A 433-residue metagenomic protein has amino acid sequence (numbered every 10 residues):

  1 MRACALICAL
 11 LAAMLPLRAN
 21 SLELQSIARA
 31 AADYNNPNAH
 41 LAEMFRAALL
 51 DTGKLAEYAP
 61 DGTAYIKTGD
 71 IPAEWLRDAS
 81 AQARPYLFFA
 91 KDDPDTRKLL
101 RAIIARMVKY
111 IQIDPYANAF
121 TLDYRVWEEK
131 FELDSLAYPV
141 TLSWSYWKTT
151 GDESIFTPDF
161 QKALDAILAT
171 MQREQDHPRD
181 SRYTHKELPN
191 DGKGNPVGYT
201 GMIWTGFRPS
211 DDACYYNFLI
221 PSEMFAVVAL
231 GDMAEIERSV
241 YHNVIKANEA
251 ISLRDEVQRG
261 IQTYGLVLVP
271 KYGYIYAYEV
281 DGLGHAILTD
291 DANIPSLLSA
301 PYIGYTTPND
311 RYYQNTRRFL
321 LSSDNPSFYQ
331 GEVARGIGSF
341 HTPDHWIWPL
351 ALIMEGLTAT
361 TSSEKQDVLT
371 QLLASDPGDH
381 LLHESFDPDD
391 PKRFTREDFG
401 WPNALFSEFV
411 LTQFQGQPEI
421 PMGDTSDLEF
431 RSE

Functional and structural regions predicted by a protein language model:
C4-M14: Bacterial N-terminal signal peptides
L15-A19: Sec/Tat signal peptide C-region and signal peptidase I cleavage site
N20-R77, A102: Low-complexity, Ser/Thr/Pro/Gly-enriched N-terminal "stalk/linker" regions
L22-H40, A81-P94, Y138-E153, M224-N243 (+3 more regions): Well-ordered alpha-helical scaffold segments within catalytic/enzyme domains
M44, P94-Y110, D152-E174, M233-Y264 (+3 more regions): Extended, well-ordered alpha-helical scaffold segments
P72-L100, I104-K186, G400-F414: Aromatic-rich carbohydrate-recognition surfaces in CAZymes
L76, Q112-A119, L168-V228, S239-V240 (+1 more regions): Extended ligand-binding clefts on enzyme/binding-domain cores
E129-E132, P139, I287-T307, H345-E433: C-terminal capping/lid segments that line or modulate ligand- or cofactor-binding pockets
